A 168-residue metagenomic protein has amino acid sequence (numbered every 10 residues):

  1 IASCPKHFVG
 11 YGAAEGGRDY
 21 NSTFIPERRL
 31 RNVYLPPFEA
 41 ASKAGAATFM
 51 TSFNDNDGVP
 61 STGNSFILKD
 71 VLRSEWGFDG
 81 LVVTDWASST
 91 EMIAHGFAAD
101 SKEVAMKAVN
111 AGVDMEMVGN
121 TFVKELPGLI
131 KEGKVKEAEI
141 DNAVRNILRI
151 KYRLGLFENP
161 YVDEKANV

Functional and structural regions predicted by a protein language model:
I1-V168: Glycoside hydrolase catalytic-domain context in secreted enzymes
